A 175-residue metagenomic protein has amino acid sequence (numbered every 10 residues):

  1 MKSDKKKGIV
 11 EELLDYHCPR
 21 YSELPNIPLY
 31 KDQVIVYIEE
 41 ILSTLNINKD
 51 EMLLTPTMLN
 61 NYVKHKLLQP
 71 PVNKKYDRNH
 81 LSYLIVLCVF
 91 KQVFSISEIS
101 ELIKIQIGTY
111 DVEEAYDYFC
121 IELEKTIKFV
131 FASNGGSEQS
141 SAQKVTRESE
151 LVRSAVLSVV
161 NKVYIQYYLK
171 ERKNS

Functional and structural regions predicted by a protein language model:
K2-I107: Basic helix-turn-helix/winged-helix DNA-binding cores and closely related short helical interaction motifs
L102-S175: Intrinsically disordered, low-complexity, charge-dense segments enriched in Lys/Arg and Glu/Asp interspersed
